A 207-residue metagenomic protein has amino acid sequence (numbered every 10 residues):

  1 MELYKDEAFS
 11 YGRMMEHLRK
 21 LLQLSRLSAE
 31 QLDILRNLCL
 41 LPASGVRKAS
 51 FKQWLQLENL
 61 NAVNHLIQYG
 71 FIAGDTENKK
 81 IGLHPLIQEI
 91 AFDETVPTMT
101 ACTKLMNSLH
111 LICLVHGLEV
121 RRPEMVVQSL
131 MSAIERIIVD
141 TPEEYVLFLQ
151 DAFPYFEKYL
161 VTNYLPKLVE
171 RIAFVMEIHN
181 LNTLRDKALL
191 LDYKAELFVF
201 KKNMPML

Functional and structural regions predicted by a protein language model:
M1-Q31: Loop-to-helix "switch" segment enriched in basic and acidic residues adjacent to catalytic/ligand pockets
R19-T95, C102-M106: C-terminal boundary/linker of central alpha/beta nucleotide-binding cores
A101-N182, L189: Extended alpha-helical scaffolding segments used for macromolecular assembly and cargo binding
Y159-N163, K194, K201: Structural motif corresponding to the intra-repeat A-B loop/turn of tetratricopeptide repeats
V199, M204-L207: Cationic, amphipathic, low-complexity alpha-helical segments enriched in hydrophobics plus arginine/proline
